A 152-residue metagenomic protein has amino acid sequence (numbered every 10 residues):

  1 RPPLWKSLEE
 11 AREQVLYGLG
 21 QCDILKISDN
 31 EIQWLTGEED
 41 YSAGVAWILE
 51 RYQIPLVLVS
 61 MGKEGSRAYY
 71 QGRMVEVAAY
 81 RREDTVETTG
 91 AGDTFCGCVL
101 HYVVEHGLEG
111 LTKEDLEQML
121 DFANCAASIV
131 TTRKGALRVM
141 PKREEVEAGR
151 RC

Functional and structural regions predicted by a protein language model:
R1-W47, E64: Conserved beta-alpha-beta core of the PfkB/ribokinase-like small-molecule kinase fold
E38-C152: Conserved phosphate-binding/catalytic region of the ribokinase-like
